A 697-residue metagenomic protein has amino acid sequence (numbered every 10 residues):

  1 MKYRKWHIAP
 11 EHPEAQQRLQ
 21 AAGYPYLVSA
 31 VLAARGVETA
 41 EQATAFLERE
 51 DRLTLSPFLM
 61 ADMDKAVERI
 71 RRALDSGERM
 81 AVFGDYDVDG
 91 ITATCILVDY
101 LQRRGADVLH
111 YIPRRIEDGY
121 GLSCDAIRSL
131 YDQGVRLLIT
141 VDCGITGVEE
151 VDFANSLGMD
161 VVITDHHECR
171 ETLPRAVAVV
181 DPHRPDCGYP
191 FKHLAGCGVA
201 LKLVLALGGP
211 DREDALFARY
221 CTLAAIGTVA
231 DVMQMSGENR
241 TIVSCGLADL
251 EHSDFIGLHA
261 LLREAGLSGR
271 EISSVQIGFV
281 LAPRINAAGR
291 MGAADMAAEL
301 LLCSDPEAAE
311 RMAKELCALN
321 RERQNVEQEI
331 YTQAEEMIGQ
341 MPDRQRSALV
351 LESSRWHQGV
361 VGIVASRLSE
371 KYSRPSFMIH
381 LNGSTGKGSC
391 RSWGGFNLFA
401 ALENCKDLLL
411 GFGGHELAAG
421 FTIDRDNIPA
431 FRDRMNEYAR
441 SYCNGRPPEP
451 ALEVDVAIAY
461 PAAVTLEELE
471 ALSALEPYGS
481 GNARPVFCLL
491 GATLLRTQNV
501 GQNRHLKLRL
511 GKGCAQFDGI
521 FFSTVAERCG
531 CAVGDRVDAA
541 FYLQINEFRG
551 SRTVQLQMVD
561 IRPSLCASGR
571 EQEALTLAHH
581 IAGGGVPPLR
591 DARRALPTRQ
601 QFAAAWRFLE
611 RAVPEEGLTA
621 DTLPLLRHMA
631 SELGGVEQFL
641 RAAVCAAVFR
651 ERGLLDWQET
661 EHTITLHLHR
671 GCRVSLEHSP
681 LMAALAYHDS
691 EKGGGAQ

Functional and structural regions predicted by a protein language model:
M1-K5, E476: Catalytic domains of riboflavin
K2, A9-L137, L157-G158, G209-A430 (+1 more regions): Hydrophobic helix-and-loop "lid/oligomerization" segment in the mid-to-C-terminal part of catalytic domains
R72, E168-D181, Q340, L510-A515: Acidic-glycine-rich active-site phosphate/pyrophosphate-binding loop
Y86-G90, C143, H166-H167, P182 (+3 more regions): Generic detector of well-ordered alpha-helical packing
I96, P174-E213, F217-V229, Q601-A605: Short alpha-helices
L97, Q102, R240-P283, A287-M337 (+4 more regions): Acidic, two-metal ion nucleic-acid-processing modules in DNA metabolism proteins
I127, V151-D152, A646: Short amphipathic alpha-helical segments and helix-helix/interface helices
G134, V141-L194: Histidine/acidic-residue-rich, glycine-tolerant segments that coordinate divalent metal ions
